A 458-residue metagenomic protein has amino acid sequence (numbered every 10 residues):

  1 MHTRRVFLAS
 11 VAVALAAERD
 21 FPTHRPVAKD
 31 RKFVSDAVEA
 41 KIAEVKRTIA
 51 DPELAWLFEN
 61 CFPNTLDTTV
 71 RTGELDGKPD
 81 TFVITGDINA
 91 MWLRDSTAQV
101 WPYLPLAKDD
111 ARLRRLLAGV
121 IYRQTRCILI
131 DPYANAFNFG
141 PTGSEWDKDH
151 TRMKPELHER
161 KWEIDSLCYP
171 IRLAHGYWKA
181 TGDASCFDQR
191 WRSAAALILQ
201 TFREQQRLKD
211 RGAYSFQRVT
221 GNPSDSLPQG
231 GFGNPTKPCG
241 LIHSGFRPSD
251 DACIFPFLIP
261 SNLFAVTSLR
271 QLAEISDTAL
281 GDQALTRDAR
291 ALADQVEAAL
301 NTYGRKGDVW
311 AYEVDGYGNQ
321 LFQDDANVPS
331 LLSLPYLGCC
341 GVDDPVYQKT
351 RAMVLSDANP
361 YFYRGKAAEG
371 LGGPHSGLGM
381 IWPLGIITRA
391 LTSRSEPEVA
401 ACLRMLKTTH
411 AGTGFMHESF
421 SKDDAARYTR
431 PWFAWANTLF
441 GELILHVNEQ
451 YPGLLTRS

Functional and structural regions predicted by a protein language model:
M1-A12: N-terminal secretory signal peptides and thylakoid transit peptides that target proteins across membranes
E18-R94: Low-complexity, Ser/Thr/Pro/Gly-enriched N-terminal "stalk/linker" regions
A37-A50, A98-A111, Y169-A184, L263-G281 (+3 more regions): Well-ordered alpha-helical scaffold segments within catalytic/enzyme domains
L57, A111-C127, D183-R203, L272-I275 (+4 more regions): Extended, well-ordered alpha-helical scaffold segments
L66-P79, T142-H150, P235-R247, G412-E418: Active-site-adjacent bridging/hinge elements
N89-L117, I121-S224, A434-N448: Aromatic-rich carbohydrate-recognition surfaces in CAZymes
L93, L129-Y133, F137-G140, W146-T151 (+4 more regions): Extended ligand-binding clefts on enzyme/binding-domain cores
D149-P155, R160-E163, L321-G341, G379-S458: C-terminal capping/lid segments that line or modulate ligand- or cofactor-binding pockets
